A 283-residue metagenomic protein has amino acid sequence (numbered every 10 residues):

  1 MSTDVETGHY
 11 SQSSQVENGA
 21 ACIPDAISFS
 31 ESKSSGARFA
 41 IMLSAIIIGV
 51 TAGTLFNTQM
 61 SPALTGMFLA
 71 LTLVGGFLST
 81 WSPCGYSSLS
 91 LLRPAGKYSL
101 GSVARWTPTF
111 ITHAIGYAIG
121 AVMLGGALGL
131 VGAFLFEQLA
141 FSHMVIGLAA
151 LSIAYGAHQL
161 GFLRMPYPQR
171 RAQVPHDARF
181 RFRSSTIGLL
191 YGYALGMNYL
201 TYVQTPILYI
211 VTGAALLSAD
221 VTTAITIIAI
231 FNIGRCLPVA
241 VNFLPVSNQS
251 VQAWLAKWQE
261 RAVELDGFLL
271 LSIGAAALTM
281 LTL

Functional and structural regions predicted by a protein language model:
T3-V5, Y10-S34, L55-F68, G101-V103 (+2 more regions): Alpha-helical multi-pass membrane helix bundles of inner-membrane/thylakoid proteins, especially permease cores
A37-F56, L271-L278: Hydrophobic core of alpha-helical transmembrane segments in multi-pass integral membrane proteins
R38, M42, L64-T72, R105 (+4 more regions): Residue-level signature of transmembrane alpha-helical entry/exit and packing/kink sites in multi-pass membrane
Q59-L69, L130-V145, G213-T226, L281-L283: Helix-coil boundary and interhelical linker segments in multi-pass alpha-helical membrane proteins
T65, V74, P94-I119, M123 (+1 more regions): Membrane-interface helix-loop-helix junctions at boundaries between adjacent transmembrane segments
F68-L100, I111-A121, S184-S218, T222-P245: Functional transmembrane helices that embed catalytic/metal-coordinating motifs
V74-S90, G147-R164, G234, P238-N242 (+1 more regions): Hydrophobic cores of alpha-helical transmembrane segments in multi-pass inner/ER membrane proteins, independent
E260-L283: Final/C-terminal transmembrane alpha-helix of multipass membrane proteins
